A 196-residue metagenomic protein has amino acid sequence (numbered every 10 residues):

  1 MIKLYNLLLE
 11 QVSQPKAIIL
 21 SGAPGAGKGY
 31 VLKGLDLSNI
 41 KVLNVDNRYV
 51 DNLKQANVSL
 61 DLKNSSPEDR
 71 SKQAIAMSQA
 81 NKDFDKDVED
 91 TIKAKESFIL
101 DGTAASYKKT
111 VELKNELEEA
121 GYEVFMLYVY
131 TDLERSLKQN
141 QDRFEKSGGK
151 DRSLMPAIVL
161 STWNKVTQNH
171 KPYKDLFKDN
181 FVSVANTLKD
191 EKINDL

Functional and structural regions predicted by a protein language model:
K3-Q11: Proteolytic processing junctions in secreted/extracellular precursors, especially proprotein convertase/trypsin-like
Q11-P15, T91-I92: Phosphate-binding P-loop
A17-I19: Short hydrophobic/aromatic beta-strand immediately N-terminal to the Walker A/P-loop
A23-P24: The conserved Walker
K28: Conserved lysine of the Walker
L32-E96, K108: Conserved substrate/cofactor phosphate-moiety recognition/catalytic segment in nucleotide-dependent phosphotransferases
E118-N140: Conserved phosphate-donor/acceptor-positioning beta-strand/loop module used by diverse small-molecule
E134-L196: Conserved GTP-binding G-domain of TRAFAC-class P-loop NTPases and closely related GTPase folds
